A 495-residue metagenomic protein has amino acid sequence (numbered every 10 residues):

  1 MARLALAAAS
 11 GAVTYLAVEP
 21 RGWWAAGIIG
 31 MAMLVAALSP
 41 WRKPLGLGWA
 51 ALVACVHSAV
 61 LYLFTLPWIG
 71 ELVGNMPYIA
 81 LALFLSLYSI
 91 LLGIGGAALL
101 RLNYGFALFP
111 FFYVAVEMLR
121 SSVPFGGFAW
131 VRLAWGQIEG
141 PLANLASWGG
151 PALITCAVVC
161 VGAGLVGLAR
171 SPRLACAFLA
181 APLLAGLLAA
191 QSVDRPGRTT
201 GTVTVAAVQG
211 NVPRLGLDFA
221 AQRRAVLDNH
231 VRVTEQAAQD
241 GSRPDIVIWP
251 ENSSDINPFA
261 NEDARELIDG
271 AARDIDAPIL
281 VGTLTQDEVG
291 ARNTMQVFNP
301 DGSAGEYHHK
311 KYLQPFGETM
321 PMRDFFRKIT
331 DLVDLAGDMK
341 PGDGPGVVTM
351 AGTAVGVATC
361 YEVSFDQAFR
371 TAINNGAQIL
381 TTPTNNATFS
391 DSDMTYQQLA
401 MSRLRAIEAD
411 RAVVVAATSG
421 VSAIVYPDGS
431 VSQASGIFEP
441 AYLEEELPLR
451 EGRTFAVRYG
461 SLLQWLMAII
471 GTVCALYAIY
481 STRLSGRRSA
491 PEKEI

Functional and structural regions predicted by a protein language model:
M1-V193, S390-D391, S402-R405, A417-S419 (+2 more regions): Membrane-embedded alpha-helical bundles of multi-pass enzymes that act on lipidic or dolichyl-linked glycan substrates
Y15-V18, I94, A207, M295-V297 (+4 more regions): Conserved hydrophobic/aromatic beta-strand scaffold that supports enzyme active sites
V18-V35, L61-F64, Q209-G210, S242-I256 (+2 more regions): Short, conserved active-site loops that position catalytic residues or coordinate cofactors/metal ions across diverse
I69-M76, S121-G149, G270-R273, A291-D366 (+1 more regions): Active-site catalytic loop in hydrolytic enzyme cores
L72, L85-Y88, P110, I246 (+6 more regions): CN hydrolase (nitrilase-like) catalytic-core segments centered on the catalytic cysteine and neighboring Lys/Glu
A181-D240, A387-Q398, R403-E408, V414-V415 (+1 more regions): Non-cytosolic juxtamembrane linkers/loops that tether extracellular or periplasmic domains to nearby transmembrane
Q191-F316, G337, V347-A351, V357 (+2 more regions): Soluble catalytic regions of membrane-associated enzymes that act on cell-envelope and secretory-pathway components
R488-I495: Cytoplasmic C-terminal tails of single-pass
